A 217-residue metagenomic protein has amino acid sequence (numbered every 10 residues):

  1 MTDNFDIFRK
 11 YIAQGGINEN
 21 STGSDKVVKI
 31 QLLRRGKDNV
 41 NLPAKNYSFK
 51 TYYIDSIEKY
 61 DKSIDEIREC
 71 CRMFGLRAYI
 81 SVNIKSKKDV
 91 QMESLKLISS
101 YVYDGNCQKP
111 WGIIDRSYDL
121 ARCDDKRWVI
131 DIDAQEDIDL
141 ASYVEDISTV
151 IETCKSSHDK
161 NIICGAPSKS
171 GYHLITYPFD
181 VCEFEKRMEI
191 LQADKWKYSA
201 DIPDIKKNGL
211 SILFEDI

Functional and structural regions predicted by a protein language model:
M1-S168, F179-R187, N208-I217: Signature for HUH/AEP ssDNA processing cores
K155, M188-A200: A common structural junction motif
I175-Y177: Short hydrophobic/aromatic beta-strand micro-patches that form the beta-sheet surface supporting nucleotide- or nucleic
W196-K207, F214: Positively charged, low-complexity, intrinsically disordered RNA-binding extensions
